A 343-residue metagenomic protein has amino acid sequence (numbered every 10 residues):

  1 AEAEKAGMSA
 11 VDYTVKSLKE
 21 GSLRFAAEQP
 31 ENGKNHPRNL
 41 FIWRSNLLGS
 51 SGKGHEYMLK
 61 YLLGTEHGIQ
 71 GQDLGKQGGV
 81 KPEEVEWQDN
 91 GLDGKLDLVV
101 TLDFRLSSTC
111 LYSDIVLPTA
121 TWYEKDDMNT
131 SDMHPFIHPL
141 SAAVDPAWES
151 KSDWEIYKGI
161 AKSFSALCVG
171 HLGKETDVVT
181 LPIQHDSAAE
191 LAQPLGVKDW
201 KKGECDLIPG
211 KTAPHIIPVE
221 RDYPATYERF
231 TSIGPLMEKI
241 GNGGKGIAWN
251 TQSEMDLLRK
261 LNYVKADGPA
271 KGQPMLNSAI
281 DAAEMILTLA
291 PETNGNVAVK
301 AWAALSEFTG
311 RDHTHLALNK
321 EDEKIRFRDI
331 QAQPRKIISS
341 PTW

Functional and structural regions predicted by a protein language model:
A1-T101, L106-W343: Domain-level signature for respiratory redox metalloenzymes
